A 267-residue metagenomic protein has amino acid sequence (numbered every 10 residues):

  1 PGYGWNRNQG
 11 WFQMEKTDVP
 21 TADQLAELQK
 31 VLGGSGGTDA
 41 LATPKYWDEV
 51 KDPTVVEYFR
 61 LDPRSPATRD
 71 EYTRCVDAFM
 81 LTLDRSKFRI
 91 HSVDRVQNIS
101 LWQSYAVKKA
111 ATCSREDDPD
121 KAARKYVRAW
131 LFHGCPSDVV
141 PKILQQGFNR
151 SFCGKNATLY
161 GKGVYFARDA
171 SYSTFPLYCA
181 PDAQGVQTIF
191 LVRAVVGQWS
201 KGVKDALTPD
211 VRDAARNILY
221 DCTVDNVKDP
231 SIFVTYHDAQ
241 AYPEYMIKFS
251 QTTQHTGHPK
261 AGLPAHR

Functional and structural regions predicted by a protein language model:
P1-R267: ADP-ribose/nucleotidyl-moiety interaction motifs
